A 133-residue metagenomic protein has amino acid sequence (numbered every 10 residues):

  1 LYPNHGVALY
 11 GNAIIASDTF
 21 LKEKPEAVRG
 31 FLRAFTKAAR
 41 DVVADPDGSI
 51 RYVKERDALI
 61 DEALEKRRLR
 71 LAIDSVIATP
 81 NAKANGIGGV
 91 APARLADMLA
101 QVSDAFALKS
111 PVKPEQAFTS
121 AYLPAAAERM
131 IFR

Functional and structural regions predicted by a protein language model:
L1, S17, A91, T119-L123: Helix N-cap / beta->alpha transition motif
L1-L9, T19: Short beta-strand->loop
G6-G11, A93-D97: Bilobed "Venus flytrap"/periplasmic-binding protein-like clamshell domains and structurally analogous long
V7-L9, L71, T119-A121: Short secondary-structure boundary/hinge segments and terminal tails
Y10, A16-S17, K83-G86, L108 (+2 more regions): Glycine-rich, flexible loop/turn motifs
G11-A27: A bilobed periplasmic-binding-protein/Venus flytrap-type ligand-binding module shared by bacterial periplasmic
E23-A107: Secondary-structure end/capping motifs
L95-R133: Conserved C-terminal helix/tail region of periplasmic/extracytoplasmic solute-binding proteins
